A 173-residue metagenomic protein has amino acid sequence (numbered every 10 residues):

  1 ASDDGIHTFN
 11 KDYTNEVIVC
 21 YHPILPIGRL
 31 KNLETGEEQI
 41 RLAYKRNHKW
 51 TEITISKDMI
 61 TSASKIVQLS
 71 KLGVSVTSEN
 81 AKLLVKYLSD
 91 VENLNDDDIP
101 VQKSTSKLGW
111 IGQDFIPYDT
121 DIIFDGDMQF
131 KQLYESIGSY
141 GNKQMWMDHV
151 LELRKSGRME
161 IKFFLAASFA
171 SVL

Functional and structural regions predicted by a protein language model:
A1-K155: Conserved glycine-centered beta->alpha loop in an early N-terminal alpha/beta scaffold
R154-K162: Structural motif
I161-L173: Contiguous, well-ordered alpha-helical segments that form the cores/surfaces of helical PPI scaffolds
